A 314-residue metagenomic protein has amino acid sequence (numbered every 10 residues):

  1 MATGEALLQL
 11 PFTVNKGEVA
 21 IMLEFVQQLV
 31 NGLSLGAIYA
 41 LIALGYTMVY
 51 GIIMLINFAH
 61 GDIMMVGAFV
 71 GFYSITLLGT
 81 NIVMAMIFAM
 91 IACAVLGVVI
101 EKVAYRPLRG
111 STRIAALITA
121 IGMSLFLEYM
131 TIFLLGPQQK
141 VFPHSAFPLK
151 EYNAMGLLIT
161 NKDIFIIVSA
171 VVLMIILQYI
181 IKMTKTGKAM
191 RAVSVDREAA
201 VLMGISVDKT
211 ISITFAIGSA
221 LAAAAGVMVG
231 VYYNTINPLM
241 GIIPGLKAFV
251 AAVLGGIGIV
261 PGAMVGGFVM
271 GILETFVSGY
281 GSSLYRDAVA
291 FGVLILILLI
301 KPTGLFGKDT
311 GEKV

Functional and structural regions predicted by a protein language model:
T3, Q9, V14-V19, V103 (+3 more regions): Cytosolic-side transmembrane-helix boundaries in multi-pass membrane proteins
E5-I42, V70, I82-A85, S111-A116 (+3 more regions): Membrane-interfacial amphipathic/re-entrant helices at transmembrane-helix boundaries
V30, I52-V99, V103, L108 (+1 more regions): Membrane-embedded helix boundary and interhelical linker motif in transport proteins
L35, L157-I236, V260-V265: Helix-loop-helix "hairpin" substructures at the membrane interface of multi-pass membrane proteins
A37, Y46-A68, I82, G110-A115 (+7 more regions): Short, non-helical or kinked segments that cap or interrupt transmembrane helices
Y39, G79-I91, F215-A222, G226-G292: Transmembrane alpha-helical segments in multi-pass inner-membrane proteins
G79-M123, M130, V265-M270, K301-P302: Alpha-helical transmembrane segments within multi-pass membrane transporters and channels
P107-L108, T112-M183, T210, F276 (+4 more regions): Transmembrane helix-bundle core of multi-pass membrane transporters and related energy-transducing complexes
